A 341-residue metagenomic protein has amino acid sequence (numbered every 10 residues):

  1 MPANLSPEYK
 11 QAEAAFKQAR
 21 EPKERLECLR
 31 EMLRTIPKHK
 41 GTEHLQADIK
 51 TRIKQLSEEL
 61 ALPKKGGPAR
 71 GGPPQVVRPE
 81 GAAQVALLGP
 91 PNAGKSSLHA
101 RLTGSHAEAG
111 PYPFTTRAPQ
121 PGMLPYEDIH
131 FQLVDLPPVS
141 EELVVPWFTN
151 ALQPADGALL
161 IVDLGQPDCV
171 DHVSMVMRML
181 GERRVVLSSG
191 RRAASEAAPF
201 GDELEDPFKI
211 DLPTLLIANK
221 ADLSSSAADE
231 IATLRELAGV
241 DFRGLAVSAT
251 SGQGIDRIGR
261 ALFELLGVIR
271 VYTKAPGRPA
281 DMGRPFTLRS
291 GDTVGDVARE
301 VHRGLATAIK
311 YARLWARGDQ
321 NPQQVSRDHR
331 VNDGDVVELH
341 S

Functional and structural regions predicted by a protein language model:
M1, M32, M123, M175-M179 (+1 more regions): Detector for methionine-enriched segments
P2-V170: Conserved G1/Walker A P-loop phosphate-binding module
K17-A83, L88, A93, H99 (+1 more regions): C-terminal-of-GTPase-core extension/linker across diverse P-loop GTPases
R101-L102, P146-T149, V173-V176, D229-T233 (+1 more regions): Short, glycine/charged-enriched secondary-structure capping and boundary segments
Y112-Q120, E127, E142, R183 (+5 more regions): Surface-exposed loop/turn and secondary-structure junction residues enriched for glycine/proline
V139-E141, Q153-F200, A221-A228, G252: Conserved Switch II/interswitch segment of TRAFAC-class P-loop GTPases
